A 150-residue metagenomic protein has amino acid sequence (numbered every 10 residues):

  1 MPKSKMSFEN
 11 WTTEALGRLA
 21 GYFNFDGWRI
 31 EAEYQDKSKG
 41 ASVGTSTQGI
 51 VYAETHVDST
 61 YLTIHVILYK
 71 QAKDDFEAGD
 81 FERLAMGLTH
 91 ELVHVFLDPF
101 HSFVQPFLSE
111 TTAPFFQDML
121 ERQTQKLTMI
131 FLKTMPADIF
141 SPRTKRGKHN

Functional and structural regions predicted by a protein language model:
M1-N10, Q117: A short, highly charged nucleic-acid-interacting micro-segment common to nuclease and nuclease-linked defense proteins
S7-W28: Zn2+-dependent metallopeptidase catalytic core
W11, A15-R18, E91, M119 (+2 more regions): Charge-rich, solvent-exposed alpha-helical interaction surfaces
E33-K70, D74: Catalytic zinc-binding patch centered on the HExxH motif and its immediate surroundings that defines zinc-dependent
Y61-T63, E82-R83, D98-F140: Post-HEXXH active-site segment of zinc metalloproteases
I67-G87: Short pre-active-site segment immediately N-terminal to the catalytic Zn-binding motif
M86-P99: Active-site recognition of the HExxH zinc-binding catalytic motif
P136-N150: Replace "(M1/M4/M9/M12/WLM)" with "(e.g., M1/M4/M8/M9/M12/M26/WLM)" and add "not limited to" to clarify scope
